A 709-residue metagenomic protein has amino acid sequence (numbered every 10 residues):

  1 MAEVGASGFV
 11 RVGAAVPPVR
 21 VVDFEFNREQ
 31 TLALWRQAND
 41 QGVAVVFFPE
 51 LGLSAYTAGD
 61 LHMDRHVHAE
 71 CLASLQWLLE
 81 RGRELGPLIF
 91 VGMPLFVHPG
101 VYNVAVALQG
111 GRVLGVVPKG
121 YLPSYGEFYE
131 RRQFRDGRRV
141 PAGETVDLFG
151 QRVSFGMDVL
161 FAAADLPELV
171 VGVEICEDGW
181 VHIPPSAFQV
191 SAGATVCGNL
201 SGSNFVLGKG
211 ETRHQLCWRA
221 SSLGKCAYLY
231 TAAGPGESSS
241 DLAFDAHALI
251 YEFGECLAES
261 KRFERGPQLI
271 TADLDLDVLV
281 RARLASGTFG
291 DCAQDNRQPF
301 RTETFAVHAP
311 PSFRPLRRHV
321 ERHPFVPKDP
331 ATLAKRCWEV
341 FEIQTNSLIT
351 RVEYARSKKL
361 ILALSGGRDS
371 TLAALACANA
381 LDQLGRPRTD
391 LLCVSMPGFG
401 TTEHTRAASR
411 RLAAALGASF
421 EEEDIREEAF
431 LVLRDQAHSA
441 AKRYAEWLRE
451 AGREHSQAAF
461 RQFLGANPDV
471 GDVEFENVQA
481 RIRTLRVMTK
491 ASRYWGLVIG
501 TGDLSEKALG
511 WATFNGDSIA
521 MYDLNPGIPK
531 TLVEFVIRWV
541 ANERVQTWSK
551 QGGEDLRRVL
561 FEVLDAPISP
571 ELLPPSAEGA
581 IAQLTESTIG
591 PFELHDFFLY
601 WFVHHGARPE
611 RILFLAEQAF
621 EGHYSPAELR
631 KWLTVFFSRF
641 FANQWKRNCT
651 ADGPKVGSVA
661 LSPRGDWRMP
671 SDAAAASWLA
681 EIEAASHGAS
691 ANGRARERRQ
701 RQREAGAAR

Functional and structural regions predicted by a protein language model:
M1-A363, N379-D390, A415, S419-F420: Enzyme catalytic cores with a strong preference for nitrogen-chemistry domains
N27, P167-L169, K225-C226, P235-S238 (+4 more regions): ATP/NTP-dependent adenylation/nucleotidyl-transfer catalytic domains that generate, transfer, or process NMP-activated
